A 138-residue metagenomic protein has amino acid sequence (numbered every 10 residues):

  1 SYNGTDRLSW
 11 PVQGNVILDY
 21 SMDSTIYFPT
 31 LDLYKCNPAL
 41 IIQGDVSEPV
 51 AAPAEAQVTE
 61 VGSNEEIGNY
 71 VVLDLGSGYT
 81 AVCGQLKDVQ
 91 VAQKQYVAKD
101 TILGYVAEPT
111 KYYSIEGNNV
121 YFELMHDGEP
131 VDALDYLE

Functional and structural regions predicted by a protein language model:
S1-I67, K99: Surface-exposed, glycine-biased beta-strand/turn segments
S9, Q13-D19, N37-I41, Y70-D74 (+3 more regions): Soluble periplasmic/extracytoplasmic beta-strand elements of cell-envelope proteins
D23, E65, L86-K87, P109 (+1 more regions): A generic structural motif
L40, E48, A81, V89 (+1 more regions): Glycine-centered loop/turn positions within well-structured domains that cap or flank conserved ligand/cofactor-binding
S47, Q57, D88, E108-K111: Short beta-turn/strand-loop junction motif enriched in small, turn-promoting residues
A52-Q90: Zn2+-dependent peptidoglycan hydrolase active-site motif and core
Q95-E138: Conserved, short, structured surface segments that act as functional micro-motifs
